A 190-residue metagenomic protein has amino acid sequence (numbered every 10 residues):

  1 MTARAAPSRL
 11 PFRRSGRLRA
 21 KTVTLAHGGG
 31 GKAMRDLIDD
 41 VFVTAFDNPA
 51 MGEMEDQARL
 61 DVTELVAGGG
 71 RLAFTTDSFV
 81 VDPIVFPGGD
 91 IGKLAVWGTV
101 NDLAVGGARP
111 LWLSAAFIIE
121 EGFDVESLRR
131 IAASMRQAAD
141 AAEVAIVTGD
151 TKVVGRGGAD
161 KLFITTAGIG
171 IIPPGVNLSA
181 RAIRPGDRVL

Functional and structural regions predicted by a protein language model:
T2-V41: N-terminal amphipathic/basic leader segments beginning at the initiator methionine
T24, K32-L190: Glycine-rich phosphate/pyrophosphate-binding loop regions near the starts of catalytic domains
